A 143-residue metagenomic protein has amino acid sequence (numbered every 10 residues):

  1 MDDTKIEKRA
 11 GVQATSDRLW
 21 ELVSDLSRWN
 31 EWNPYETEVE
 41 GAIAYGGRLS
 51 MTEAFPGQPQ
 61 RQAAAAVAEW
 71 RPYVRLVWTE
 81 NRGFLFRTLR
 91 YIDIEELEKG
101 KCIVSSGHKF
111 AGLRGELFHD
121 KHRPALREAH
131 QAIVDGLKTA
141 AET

Functional and structural regions predicted by a protein language model:
M1-A10, A54-A64: An N-terminal domain-start capping segment
M1-A44: Hydrophobic ligand-binding cavity/cleft-lining segments
D17-E21, E69, K99, E128 (+2 more regions): Replace "anionic and nucleotidyl ligands
N30, E40, F55-I103, K109-L113 (+1 more regions): Hydrophobic-ligand binding "helix-grip"
Y45-S50: Short coil-to-beta transition motif at edge beta-strands of beta-rich domains
I103, K109-T143: A conserved amphipathic terminal alpha-helix motif
